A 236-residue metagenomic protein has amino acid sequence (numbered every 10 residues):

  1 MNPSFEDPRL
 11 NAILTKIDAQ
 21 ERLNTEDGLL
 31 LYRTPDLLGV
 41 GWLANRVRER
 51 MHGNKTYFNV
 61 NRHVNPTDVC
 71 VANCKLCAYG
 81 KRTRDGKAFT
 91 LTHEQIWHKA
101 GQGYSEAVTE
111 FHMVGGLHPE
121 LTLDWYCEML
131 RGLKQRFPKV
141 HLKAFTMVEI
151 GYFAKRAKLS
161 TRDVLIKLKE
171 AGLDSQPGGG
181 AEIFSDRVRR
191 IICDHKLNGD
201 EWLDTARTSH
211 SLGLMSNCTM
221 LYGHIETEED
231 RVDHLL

Functional and structural regions predicted by a protein language model:
M1-H63, T67-V71: Flexible, acidic/Gly-rich N-terminal and inter-domain linker regions that tether and position cofactor-handling modules
K16, D233-L236: Short, intrinsically disordered, charge-balanced linker/junction segments flanking boundaries in proteins
G39-R84, A88-V114, Q176: N-terminal pre-triad scaffold of radical SAM enzymes
T83-H234: Conserved Radical SAM active-site core
